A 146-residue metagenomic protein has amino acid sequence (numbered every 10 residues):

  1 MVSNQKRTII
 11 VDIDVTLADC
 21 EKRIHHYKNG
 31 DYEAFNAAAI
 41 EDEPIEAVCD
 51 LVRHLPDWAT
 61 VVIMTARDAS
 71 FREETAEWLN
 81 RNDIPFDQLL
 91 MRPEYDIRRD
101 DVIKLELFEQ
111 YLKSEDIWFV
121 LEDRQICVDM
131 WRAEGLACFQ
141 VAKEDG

Functional and structural regions predicted by a protein language model:
V2-R98: Alpha-helical substrate-recognition element adjacent to the catalytic core
N4, S114-E115: Short loop/turn elements that form and flank the Walker-type P-loop nucleotide-binding site in RecA-like NTPase cores
V52-P56, E109, R132: Surface-exposed amphipathic alpha-helices with a cationic face
R99-L112: Short loop-to-alpha-helix "cap/lid" segments that border enzyme active sites across diverse enzyme classes
F108, E115-G146: Acidic, Mg2+-coordinating phosphoryl-transfer loop and its flanking beta/alpha structural elements, shared across
